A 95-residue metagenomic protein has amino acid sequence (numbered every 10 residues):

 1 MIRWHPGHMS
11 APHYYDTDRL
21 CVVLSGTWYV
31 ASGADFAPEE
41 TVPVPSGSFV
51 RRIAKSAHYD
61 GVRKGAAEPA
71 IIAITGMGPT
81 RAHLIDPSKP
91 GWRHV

Functional and structural regions predicted by a protein language model:
M1-R3, T27, T75: Residue-level recognition of well-ordered beta-strand positions that form the cores of beta-sheet-rich folds across
M1-Y15, P43-V44, I53-K55: Conserved short histidine dyad/triad with adjacent acidic residue
I2, D18-L20, S48, D60: Hydrophobic/aromatic beta-strand elements that line small-molecule binding cavities or substrate pockets in beta-rich
H5-G7, Y15-F36: Glycine- and acidic-residue-biased ligand/ion/polar-headgroup-sensing regions
G7, W28, K55, M77-G78: Solvent-exposed coil/turn segments that connect beta secondary-structure elements in extracytoplasmic/periplasmic
Y14-Y15, V22, V42-P43, R63-E68: Extracellular/periplasmic catalytic domains that process cell-envelope and extracellular macromolecules
W28, A34-R63: Short acidic-glycine-tyrosine-enriched beta hairpin
E39, R51, Y59-V95: Double-stranded beta-helix
